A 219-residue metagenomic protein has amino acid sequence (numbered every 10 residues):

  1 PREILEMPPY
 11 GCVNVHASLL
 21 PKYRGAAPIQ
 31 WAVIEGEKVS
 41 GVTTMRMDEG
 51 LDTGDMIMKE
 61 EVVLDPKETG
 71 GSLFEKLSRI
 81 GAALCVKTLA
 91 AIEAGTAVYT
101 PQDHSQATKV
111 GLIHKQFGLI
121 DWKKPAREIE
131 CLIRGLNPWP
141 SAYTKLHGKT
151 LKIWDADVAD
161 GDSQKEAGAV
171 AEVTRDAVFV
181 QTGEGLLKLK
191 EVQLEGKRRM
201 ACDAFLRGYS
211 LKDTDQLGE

Functional and structural regions predicted by a protein language model:
P1-K109, H114-Q116: Donor/substrate-binding cores of folate-linked one-carbon enzymes
L5, L19-L20, L51, L64 (+15 more regions): Generic detector of leucine side chains in alpha-helical contexts
C12, G54-I57, D121, T150 (+1 more regions): A residue-level structural signature of the nucleotidyltransferase/glycosyltransferase Rossmann-like core
H16-S18, I29-W31, A91-A94, H114-F117 (+3 more regions): N-terminal start-of-chain detector that recognizes signal peptides and the immediate post-cleavage beginning
K22-A26, W122, R198: Alpha-helix N-cap/helix-start motif
K123-E219: An anion-binding loop in the catalytic cleft
